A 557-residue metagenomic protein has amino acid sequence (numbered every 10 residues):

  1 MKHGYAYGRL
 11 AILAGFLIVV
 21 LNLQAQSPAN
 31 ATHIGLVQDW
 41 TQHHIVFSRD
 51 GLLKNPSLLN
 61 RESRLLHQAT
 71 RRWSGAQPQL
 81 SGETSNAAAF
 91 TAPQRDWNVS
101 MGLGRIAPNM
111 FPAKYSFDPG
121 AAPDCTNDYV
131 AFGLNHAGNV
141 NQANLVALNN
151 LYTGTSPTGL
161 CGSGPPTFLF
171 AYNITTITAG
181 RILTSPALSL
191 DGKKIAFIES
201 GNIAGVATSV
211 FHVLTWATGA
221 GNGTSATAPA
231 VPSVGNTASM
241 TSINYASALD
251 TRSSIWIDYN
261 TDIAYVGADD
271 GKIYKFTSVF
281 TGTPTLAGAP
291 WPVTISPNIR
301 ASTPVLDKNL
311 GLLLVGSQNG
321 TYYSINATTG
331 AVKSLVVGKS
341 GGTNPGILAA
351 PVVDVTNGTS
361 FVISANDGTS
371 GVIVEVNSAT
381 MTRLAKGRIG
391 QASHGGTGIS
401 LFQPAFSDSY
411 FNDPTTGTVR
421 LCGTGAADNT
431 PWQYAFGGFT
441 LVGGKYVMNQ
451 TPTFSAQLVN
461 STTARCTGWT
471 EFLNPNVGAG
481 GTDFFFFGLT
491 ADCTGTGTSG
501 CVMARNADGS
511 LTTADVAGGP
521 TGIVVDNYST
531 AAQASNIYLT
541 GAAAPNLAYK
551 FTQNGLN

Functional and structural regions predicted by a protein language model:
K2-I12: Bacterial N-terminal signal peptides that target proteins for export
A11-N22: Bacterial N-terminal signal peptides
Q26, N30-H43, N55, R61-E62 (+1 more regions): Mobile, glycine-rich extracellular loop/lid and propeptide segments that shape or gate substrate/ligand access
